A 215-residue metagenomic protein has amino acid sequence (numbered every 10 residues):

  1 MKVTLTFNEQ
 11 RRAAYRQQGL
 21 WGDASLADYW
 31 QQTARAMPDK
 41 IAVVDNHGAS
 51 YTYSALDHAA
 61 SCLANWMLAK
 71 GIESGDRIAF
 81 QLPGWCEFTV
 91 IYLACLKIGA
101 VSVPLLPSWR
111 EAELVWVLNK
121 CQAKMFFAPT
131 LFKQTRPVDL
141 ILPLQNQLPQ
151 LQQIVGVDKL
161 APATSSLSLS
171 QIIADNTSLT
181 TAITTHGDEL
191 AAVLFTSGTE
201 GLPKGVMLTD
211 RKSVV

Functional and structural regions predicted by a protein language model:
M1-Y51, A55-K70, S74, P143-Q150 (+2 more regions): N-lobe entry segment of adenylate-forming
G22, D39-W85, T89-L93, R110-V115 (+3 more regions): Conserved AMP-binding/adenylate-forming core of the ANL superfamily
P38-D39, G156, A161, A174-F195 (+1 more regions): Conserved pre-ATP/AMP-binding loop-to-beta segment of ANL
S50-S54, A191-V215: Conserved AMP-binding A3 loop
A69-K70, A100-S170: Structural core segment of the AMP-binding/adenylate-forming
I78, F126, V214: Receiver (REC) domain switch-region micro-motif
L82-G84, T130, D158, E189: Helix N-cap/beta->alpha junction signal
